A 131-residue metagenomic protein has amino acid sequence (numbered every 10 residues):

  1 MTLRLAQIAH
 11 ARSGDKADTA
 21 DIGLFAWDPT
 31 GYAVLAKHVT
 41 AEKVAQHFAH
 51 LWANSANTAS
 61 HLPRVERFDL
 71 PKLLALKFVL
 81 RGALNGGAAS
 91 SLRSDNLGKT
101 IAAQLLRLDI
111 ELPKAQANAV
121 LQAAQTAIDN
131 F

Functional and structural regions predicted by a protein language model:
M1-F131: Long, contiguous binding/interaction regions
